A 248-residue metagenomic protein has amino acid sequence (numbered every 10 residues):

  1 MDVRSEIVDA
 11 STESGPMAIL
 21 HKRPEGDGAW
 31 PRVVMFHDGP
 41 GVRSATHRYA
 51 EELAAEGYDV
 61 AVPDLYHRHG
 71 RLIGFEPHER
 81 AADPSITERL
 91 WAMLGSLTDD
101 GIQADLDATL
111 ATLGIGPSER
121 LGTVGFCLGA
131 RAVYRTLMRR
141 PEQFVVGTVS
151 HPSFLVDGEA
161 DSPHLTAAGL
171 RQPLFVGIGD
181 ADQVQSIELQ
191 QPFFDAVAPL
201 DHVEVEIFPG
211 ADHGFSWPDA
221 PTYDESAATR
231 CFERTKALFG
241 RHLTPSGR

Functional and structural regions predicted by a protein language model:
M1-R248: N-terminal cap/leader regions of alpha/beta-hydrolase-fold enzymes, predominantly small-molecule hydrolases
